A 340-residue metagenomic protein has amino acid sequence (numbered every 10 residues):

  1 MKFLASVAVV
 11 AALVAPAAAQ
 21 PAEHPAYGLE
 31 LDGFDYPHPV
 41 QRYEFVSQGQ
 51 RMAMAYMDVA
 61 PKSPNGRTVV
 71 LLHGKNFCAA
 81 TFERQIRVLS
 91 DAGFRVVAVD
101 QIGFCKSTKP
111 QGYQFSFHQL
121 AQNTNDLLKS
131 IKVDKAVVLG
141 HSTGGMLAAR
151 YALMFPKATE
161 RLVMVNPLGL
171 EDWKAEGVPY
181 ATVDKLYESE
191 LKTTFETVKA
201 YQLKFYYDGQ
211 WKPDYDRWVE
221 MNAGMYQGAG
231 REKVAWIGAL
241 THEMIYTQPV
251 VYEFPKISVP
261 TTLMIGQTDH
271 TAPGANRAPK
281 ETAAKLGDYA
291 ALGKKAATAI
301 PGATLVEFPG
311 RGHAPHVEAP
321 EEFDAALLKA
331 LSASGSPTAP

Functional and structural regions predicted by a protein language model:
G28-V59: N-terminal cap/lid segment of alpha/beta-hydrolase-fold proteins
Q41, A80, Q101-F117, W173: Glycine-rich "HGGG/HGxG" loop immediately N-terminal to the catalytic nucleophile of the alpha/beta-hydrolase
Y43, Q227-T298: Conserved serine/cysteine hydrolase catalytic core
Q48, M52, M57-K106, A326: Conserved HGGG/HGGXW glycine-rich cap/lid loop of the alpha/beta-hydrolase fold
H118-A136: Conserved acidic catalytic loop of the alpha/beta-hydrolase fold
A149, L153, L162-T193: Flexible "cap/lid" loop of the alpha/beta hydrolase fold
T193-P255: Conserved alpha/beta-hydrolase catalytic His-Asp/Glu region
A290-P340: Catalytic active-site module of serine/aspartate enzymes centered on a nucleophile-bearing elbow/loop
